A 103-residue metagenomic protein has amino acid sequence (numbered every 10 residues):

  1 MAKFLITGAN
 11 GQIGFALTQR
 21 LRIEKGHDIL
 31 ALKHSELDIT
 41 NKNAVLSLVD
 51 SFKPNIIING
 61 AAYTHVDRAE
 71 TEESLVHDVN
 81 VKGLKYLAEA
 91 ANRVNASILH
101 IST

Functional and structural regions predicted by a protein language model:
A2-E24: N-terminal Rossmann NAD(P)H-binding glycine-rich loop of SDR-like oxidoreductase domains
A2-K3, D28, S97: Residues at the starts of beta-strands that form the adenosine-phosphate
T7, L32, I57-A61, I98-T103: SDR active-site strand-loop-helix element
K25-S47: Adenosine-cofactor binding site in Rossmann-like domains, unifying the SAM/SAH pocket of S-adenosylmethionine-dependent
K42-V79, A90-N92: NAD(P)H-binding glycine-rich loop region in Rossmannoid oxidoreductase-like domains and their noncatalytic homologs
K85-T103: Conserved Rossmann-fold NAD(P)-dependent oxidoreductase catalytic core, especially the SDR/UDP-sugar
